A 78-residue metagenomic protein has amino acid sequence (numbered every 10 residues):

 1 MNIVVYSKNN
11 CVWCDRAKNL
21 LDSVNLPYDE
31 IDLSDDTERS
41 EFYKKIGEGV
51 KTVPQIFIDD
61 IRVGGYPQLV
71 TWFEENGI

Functional and structural regions predicted by a protein language model:
M1-D29: Local sequence-structure signature of Cys/Sec-based thiol-disulfide redox active-site neighborhoods
V12, T37, G64: Short alpha-helical
D15, S40, T71: Alpha-helical elements of the RecA-like P-loop NTPase motor core of helicases
L26-S40: Thiol-based oxidoreductase modules, predominantly thioredoxin-like and allied folds used for disulfide exchange
E41-G47, E75-I78: Short amphipathic alpha-helix with an adjacent loop that forms part of the alpha/beta core around
G47-I56, Y66-P67: Structural micro-motif
I58-I78: Non-catalytic, surface beta->alpha helical segment in thiol-disulfide oxidoreductase systems
